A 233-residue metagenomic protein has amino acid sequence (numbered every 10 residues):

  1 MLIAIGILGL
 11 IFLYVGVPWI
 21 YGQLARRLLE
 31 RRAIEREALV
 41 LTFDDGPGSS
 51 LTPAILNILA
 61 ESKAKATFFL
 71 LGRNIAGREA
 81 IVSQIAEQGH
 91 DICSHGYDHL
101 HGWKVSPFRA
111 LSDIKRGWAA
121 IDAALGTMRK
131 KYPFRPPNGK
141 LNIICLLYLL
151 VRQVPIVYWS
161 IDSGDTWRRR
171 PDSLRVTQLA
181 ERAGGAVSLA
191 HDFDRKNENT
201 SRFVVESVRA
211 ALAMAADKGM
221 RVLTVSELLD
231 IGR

Functional and structural regions predicted by a protein language model:
L2-P18: N-terminal signal-anchor transmembrane alpha helix of single-pass membrane proteins, serving as the membrane-anchoring
V17-W103, R109, R116, A120 (+5 more regions): Active-site beta->alpha N-cap acidic-glycine motif
D44, L59, I92, F134-P137 (+3 more regions): Divalent metal-coordination and catalytic microenvironments
A110-I114, R170-V176, R202-V208: Charged helix-capping and loop-helix junction motifs
A110-L125, I144-Y148, R175-A180: Soluble catalytic domains of enzymes that build or remodel membrane lipids, polysaccharides, and related
K140, L146-E181, M220-I231: His/Asp/Glu-enriched short active-site or ligand-binding loop at hydrolase and phosphoryl-transfer sites
A180-L229: Catalytic grooves of carbohydrate-active enzymes
